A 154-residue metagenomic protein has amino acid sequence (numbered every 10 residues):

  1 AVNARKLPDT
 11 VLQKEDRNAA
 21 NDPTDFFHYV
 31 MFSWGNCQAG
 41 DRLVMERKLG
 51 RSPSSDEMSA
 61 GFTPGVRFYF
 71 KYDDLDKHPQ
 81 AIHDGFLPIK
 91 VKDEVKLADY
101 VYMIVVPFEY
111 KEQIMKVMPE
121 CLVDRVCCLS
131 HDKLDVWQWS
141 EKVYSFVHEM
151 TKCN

Functional and structural regions predicted by a protein language model:
A1-N154: NAD-dependent ADP-ribosyltransferases
